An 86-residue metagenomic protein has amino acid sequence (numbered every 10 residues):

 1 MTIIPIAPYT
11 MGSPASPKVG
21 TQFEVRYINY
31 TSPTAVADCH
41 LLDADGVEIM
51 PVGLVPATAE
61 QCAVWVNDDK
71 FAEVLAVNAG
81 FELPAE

Functional and structural regions predicted by a protein language model:
M1-V36, H40-E86: Viral virion structural and adsorption modules
